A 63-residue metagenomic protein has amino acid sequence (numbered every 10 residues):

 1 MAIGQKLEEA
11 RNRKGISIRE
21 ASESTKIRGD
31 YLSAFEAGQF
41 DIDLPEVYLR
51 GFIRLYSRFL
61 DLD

Functional and structural regions predicted by a protein language model:
M1-D63: Cytosolic/nucleoplasmic/matrix-facing N-terminal domains/tails of membrane-anchored or organelle-targeted proteins
